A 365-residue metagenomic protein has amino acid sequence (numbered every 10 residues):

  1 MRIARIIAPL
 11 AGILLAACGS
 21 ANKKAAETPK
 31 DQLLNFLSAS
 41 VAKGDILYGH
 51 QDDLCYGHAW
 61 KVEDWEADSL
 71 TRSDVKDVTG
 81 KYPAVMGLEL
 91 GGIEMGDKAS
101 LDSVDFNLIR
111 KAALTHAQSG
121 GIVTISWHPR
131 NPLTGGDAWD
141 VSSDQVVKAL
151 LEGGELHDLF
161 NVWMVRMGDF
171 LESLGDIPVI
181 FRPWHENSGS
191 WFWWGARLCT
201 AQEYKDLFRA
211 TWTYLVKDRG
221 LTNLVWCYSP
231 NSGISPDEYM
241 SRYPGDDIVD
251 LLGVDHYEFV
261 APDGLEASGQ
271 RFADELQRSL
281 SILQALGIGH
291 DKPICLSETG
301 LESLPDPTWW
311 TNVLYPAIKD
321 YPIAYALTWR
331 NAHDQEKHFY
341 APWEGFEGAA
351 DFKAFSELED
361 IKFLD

Functional and structural regions predicted by a protein language model:
R2-G12: Sec-dependent signal peptide recognition, specifically the positively charged N-region followed immediately by
A16-A17: C-terminal motif of bacterial Sec signal peptides marking the signal peptidase cleavage site
N22-G87, G91, G96-S103, K362: N-terminal module-boundary/linker segments of secreted carbohydrate-active enzymes
Q32-L33, E66-V75, N107-R110, S232-P244 (+2 more regions): Alpha-helical scaffolding within the catalytic cores of extracellular/periplasmic polymer-degrading hydrolases
G44-D53, K292-D365: Substrate-binding cleft of secreted/luminal carbohydrate-active enzymes
H50, R182-W184, F208-E238, D291-L304 (+1 more regions): Aromatic-lined carbohydrate-recognition surfaces of secreted/lumenal glycan-active proteins
M86-L88, Y239-Q270, W329-N331: Aromatic- and acid-rich polysaccharide-binding/catalytic face of secreted or lumenal carbohydrate-active enzymes
G91, M95-K217, L221: Substrate-binding cleft of extracellular glycoside hydrolase catalytic domains
